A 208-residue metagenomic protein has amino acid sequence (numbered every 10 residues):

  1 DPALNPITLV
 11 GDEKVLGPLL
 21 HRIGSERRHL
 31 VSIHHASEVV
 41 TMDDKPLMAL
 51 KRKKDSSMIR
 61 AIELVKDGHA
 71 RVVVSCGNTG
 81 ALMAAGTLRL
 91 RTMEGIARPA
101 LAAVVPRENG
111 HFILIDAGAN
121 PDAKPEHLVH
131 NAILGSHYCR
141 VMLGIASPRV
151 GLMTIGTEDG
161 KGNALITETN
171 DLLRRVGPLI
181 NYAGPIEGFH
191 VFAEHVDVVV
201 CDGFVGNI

Functional and structural regions predicted by a protein language model:
D1, L16, D55-G68, V72-G86 (+5 more regions): Short glycine/serine/threonine-rich phosphate/pyrophosphate-binding segments that cradle anionic phosphate groups
D1-M42: N-terminal glycine-rich anion-binding loop in soluble enzyme alpha/beta folds
P2, G24-R27, L50, K54 (+8 more regions): Solvent-exposed alpha-helices and their adjacent loops that cap or buttress functional pockets in soluble metabolic
P6-T8, E13-G17, P121-G188, D197: Glycine-rich phosphate/diphosphate-binding loop of Rossmann-like nucleotide-binding domains
L9-G11, H34, S75-G77, V104-V105 (+3 more regions): Short beta-strand segments
E26-A70: Phosphate/nucleotide-donor binding subsite
L64-M83, K161, I166, N170-R174 (+1 more regions): Glycine-rich phosphate-binding loop
M83-G118, V176-I186: Short, acidic/small-residue loops that bind anionic groups at enzyme active sites
